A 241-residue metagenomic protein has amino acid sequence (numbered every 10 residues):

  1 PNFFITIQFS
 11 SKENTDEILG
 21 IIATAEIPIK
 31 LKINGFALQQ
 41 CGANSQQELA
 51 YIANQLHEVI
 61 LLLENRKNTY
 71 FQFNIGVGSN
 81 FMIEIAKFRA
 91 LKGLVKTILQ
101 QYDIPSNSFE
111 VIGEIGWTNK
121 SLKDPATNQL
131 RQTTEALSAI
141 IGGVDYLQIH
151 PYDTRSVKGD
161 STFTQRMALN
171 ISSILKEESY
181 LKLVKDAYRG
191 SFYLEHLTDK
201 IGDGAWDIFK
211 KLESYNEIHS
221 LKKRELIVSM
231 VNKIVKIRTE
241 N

Functional and structural regions predicted by a protein language model:
P1-F4, T24-I29, E58-T69, L94-S108 (+3 more regions): Secondary-structure transition/capping motifs at alpha-helix termini and the adjoining loop/turn into the next element
P1-N80, H150, T164: Catalytic alpha/beta active-site cores
E13-I18, F36-L49, I83-K87, L122-A126 (+4 more regions): Short acidic, glycine/serine/threonine-rich loops at helix termini
Q40, G116-P125, Q148-T162, Y180-L197: Short beta-alpha connecting loops at secondary-structure transitions that line or flank enzyme active sites
Y51-H57, E84-K96, D124-Q129: Charged, flexible cofactor/metal-binding loops and thiol motifs
Y70-I75, S106-E114, Q148-H150, D186-Y188: Beta-strand segments within the central parallel beta-sheet cores of soluble alpha/beta enzyme folds
E84-I85, I141-Y146, V157-M167, I171 (+2 more regions): A conserved active-site cap/scaffold subdomain adjacent to cofactor or substrate pockets
R166-N241: Catalytic-core signal marking the mid-to-C-terminal active-site face
